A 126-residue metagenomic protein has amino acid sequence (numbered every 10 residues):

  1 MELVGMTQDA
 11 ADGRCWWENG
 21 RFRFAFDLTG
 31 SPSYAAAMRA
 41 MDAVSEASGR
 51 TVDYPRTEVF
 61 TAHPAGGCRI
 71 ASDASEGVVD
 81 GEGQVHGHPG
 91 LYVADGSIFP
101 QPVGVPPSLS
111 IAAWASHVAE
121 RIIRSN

Functional and structural regions predicted by a protein language model:
M1-A36: Glycine-rich, aromatic-lined ligand/substrate-binding cores of catalytic and carbohydrate-binding domains
E2-G5, H88, A94, A112-S116: Functionally constrained cores in energy, signaling, and assembly domains
R23, T29-P102, S108: A glycine-rich dinucleotide-binding beta-alpha-beta segment and adjacent secondary-structure elements that constitute
M41-T51, W114-N126: Internal hydrophobic alpha-helix adjacent to the cofactor/substrate pocket in enzyme cavities
P100-I122: A conserved FAD-binding loop/helix module that cradles the flavin
